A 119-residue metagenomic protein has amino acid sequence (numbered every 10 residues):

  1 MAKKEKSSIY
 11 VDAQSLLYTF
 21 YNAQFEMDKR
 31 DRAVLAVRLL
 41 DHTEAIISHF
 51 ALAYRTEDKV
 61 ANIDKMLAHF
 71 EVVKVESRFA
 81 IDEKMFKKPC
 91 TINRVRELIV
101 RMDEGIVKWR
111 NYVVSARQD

Functional and structural regions predicted by a protein language model:
M1-D119: Amphipathic alpha-helical assembly/interaction segments
